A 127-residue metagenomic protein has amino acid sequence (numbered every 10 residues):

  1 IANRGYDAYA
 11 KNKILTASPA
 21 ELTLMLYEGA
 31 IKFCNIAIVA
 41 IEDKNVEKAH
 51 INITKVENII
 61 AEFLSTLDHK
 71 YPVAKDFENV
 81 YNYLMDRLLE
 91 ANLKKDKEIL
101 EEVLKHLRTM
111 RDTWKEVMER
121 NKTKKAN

Functional and structural regions predicted by a protein language model:
I1-D43, E47-T54, N58-T66, K70-N127: N-terminal intrinsically disordered, cationic/polar leader segments that include organellar targeting peptides
